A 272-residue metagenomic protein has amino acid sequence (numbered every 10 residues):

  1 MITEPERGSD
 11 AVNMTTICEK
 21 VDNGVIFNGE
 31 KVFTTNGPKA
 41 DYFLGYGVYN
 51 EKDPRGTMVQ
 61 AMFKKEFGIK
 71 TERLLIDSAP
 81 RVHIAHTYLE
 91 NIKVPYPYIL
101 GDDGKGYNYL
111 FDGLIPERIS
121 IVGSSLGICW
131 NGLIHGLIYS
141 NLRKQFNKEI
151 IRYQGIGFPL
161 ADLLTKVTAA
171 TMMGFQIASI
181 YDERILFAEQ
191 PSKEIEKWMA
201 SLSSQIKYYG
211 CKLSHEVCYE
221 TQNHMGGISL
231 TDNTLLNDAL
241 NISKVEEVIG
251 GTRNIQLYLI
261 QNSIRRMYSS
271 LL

Functional and structural regions predicted by a protein language model:
M1-T3: A short, Trp-centered hydrophobic/proline-enriched beta-strand micro-motif
T16-E19: A structural signal for short hydrophobic beta-strand segments in well-ordered beta-sheet cores
N28-K70: A short core secondary-structure module
V32-G37, E117-S120, V245-T252: Glycine-rich phosphate/pyrophosphate-binding beta-alpha loops
Y49, I69-T171, E246, N262 (+1 more regions): Glycine-rich beta->alpha junctions and the first turn(s) of the following alpha-helix
Q145, T168-Y209, C218, Q222-L230: C-terminal helix-coil-helix/basic helical segment that borders enzyme active sites and/or dimer interfaces and provides
I151-L163, K197-Y209, N237-D238: Alpha-helical scaffold segments that form or flank carboxylate-/histidine-based iron centers
N223-L272: Glycine-rich phosphate/cofactor-binding loops in nucleotide/flavin-utilizing enzymes
